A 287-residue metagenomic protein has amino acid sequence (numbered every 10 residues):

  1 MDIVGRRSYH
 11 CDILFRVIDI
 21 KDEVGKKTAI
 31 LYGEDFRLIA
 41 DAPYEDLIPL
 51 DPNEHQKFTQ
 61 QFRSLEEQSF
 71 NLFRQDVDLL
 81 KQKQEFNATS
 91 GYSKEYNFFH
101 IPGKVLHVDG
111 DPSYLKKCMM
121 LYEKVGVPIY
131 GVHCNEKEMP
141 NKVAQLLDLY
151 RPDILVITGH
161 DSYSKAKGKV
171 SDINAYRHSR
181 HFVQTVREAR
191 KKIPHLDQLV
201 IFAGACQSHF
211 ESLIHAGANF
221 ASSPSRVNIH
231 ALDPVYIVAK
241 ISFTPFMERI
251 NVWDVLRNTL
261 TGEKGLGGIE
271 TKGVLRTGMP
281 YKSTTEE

Functional and structural regions predicted by a protein language model:
C11-D22: Short beta-strand-centered aromatic/proline hotspots
E23-Y32: Short, solvent-exposed secondary-structure boundary/capping segments
D35-N87: Intrinsically disordered, low-complexity, charged/polar segments
M119-Y130: Short helix-loop-beta junction
L147-H160, A218: Proline-aspartate-enriched helix->loop->beta-strand connector
S164-F182: A short, glycine/acidic-enriched catalytic loop
V183-I229: Catalytic cores of nucleophile-dependent amide-cleaving enzymes
S225-E287: C-terminal functional extensions of proteins
